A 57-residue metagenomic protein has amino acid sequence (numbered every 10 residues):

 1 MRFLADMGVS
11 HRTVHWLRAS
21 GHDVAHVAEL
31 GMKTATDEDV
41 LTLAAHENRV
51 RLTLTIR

Functional and structural regions predicted by a protein language model:
M1-T13, L17: Metal-dependent nucleic-acid phosphoesterase active-site entry motif
L4, A25-V27, R51-L54: Short, conserved beta-strand edge motifs with alternating hydrophobic and charged residues
L4, G8, G31-D39, I56: Residues at secondary-structure transition points
G8, G21, A45-E47: Generic low-complexity, intrinsically disordered sequence content enriched in small uncharged/hydrophobic residues
T13-T42: Short, well-structured N-terminal submotif of metal-dependent ribonuclease cores
A44-R57: Acidic, metal-binding active-site segment of PIN/NYN-like and related structure-specific nucleases
